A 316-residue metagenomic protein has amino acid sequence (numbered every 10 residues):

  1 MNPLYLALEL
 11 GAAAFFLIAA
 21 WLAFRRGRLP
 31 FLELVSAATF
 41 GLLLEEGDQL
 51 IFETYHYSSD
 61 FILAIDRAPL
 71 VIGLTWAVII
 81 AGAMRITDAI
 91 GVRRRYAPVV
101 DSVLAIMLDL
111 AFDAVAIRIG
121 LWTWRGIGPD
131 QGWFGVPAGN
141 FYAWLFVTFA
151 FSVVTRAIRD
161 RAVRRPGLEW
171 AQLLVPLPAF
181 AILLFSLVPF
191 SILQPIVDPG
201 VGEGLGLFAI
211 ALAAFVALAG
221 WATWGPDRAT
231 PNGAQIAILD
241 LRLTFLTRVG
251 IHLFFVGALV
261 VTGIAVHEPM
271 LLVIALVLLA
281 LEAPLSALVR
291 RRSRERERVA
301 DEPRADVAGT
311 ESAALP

Functional and structural regions predicted by a protein language model:
M1-P316: Aromatic-rich, lipid-facing transmembrane alpha helices and their immediate juxtamembrane interface loops in integral
